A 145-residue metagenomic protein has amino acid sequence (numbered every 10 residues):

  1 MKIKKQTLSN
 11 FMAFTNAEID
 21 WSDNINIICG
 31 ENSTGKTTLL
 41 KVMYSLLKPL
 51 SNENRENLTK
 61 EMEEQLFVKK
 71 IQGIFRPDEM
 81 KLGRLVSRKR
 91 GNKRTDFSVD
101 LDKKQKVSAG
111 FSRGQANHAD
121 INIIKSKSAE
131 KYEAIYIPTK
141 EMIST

Functional and structural regions predicted by a protein language model:
M1-T145: P-loop NTPase switch/coupling surface
